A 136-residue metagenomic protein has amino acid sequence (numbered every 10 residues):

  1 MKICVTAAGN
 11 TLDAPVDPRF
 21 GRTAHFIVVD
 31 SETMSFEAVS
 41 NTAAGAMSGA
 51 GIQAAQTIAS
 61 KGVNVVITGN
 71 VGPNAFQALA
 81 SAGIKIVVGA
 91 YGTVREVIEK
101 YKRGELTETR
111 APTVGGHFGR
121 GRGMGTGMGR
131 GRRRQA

Functional and structural regions predicted by a protein language model:
M1-I3: Extreme N-terminal starter segment of soluble prokaryotic enzymes
G9-H25, T42, Q135-A136: Conserved mixed alpha/beta catalytic, RNA-binding, or beta-rich assembly cores of soluble enzyme, regulatory
T23, G45-Q53, Y91, I98-A136: Extracellular/periplasmic low-complexity linear segments
F36-N64: Compact, glycine-rich, soluble single-domain proteins
A59-G92: Mid-chain, well-packed structural core segment of small domains
